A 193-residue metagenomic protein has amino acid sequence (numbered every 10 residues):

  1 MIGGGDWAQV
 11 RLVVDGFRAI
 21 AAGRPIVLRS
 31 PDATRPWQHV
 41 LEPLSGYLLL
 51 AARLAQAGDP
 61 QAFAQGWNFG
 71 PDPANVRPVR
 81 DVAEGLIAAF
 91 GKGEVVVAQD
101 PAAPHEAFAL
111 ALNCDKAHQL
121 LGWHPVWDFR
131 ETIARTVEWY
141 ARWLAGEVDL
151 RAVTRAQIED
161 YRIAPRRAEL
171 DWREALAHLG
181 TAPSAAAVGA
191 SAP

Functional and structural regions predicted by a protein language model:
M1-P60, A74-A89: NAD(P)-dependent short-chain dehydrogenase/reductase
R29-A33, A64-F69, A98-A102: Short linear capping/connector segments at secondary-structure termini
D32-P36, A102-E106, T154-A156: Glycine-rich loop motifs involved in handling phospho/adenylate chemistry
V40, Y47, G66, A102-H124 (+1 more regions): Conserved C-terminal active-site "lid" loop/helix of NAD(P)H-dependent oxidoreductases that clamps the redox cofactor
P43, Y47, F69, V82 (+2 more regions): Non-catalytic, hydrophobic alpha-helical segments
R77-H118: A contiguous binding-surface segment within folded domains or other stable secondary-structure elements
R130-P193: Amphipathic terminal alpha-helices
